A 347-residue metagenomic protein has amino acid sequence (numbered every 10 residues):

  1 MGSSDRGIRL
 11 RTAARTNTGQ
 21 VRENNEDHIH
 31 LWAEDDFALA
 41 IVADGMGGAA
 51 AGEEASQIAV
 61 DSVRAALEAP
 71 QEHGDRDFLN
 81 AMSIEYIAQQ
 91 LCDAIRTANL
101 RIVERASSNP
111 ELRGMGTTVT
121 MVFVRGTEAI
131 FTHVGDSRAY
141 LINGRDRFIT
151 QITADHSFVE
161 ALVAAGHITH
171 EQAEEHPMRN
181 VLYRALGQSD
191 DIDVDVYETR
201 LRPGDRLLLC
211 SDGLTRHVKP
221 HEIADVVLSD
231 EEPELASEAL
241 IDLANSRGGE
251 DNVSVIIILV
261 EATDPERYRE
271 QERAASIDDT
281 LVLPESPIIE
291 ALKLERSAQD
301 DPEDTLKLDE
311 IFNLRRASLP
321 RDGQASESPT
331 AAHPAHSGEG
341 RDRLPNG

Functional and structural regions predicted by a protein language model:
M1-G347: PP2C/PPM-type serine/threonine phosphatase catalytic domain
